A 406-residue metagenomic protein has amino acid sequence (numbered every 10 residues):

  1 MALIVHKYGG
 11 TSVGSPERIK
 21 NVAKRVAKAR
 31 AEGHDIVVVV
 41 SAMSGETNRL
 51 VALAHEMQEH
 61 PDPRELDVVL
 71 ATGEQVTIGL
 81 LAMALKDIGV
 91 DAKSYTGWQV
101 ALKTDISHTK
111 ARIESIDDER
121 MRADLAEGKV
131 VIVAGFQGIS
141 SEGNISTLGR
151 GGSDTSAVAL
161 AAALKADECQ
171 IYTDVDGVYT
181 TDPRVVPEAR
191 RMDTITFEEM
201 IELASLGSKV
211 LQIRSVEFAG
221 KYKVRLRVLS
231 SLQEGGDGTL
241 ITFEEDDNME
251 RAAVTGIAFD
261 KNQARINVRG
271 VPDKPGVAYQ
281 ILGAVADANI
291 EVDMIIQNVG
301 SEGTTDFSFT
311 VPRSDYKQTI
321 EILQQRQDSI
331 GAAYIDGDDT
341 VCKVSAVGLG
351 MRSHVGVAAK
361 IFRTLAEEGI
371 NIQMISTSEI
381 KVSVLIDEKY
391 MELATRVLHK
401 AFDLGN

Functional and structural regions predicted by a protein language model:
M1-V216, N298, T310, I386-D387 (+1 more regions): Nucleotide/pyrophosphate-binding catalytic subdomain
H34, V90, V224, I290 (+1 more regions): Short phosphate-binding/catalytic loops that engage adenosine nucleotides
M43, V175-G177, Y222-L226, S230-G235 (+4 more regions): Glycine-rich beta-alpha junction loops
M57, D237-N406: A conserved regulatory-domain signal marking ACT and ACT-like small-molecule sensing domains and adjacent regulatory
Q99, Q233, E379: Residue-level detector of flexible, active-site-proximal loop/helix-junction positions within diverse enzyme catalytic
E168-Y172, L226-V228, D293, M374: Short hydrophobic alpha-helical runs that function as membrane-insertion/retention elements
A219: Acidic-aromatic/histidine active-site loop/patch
